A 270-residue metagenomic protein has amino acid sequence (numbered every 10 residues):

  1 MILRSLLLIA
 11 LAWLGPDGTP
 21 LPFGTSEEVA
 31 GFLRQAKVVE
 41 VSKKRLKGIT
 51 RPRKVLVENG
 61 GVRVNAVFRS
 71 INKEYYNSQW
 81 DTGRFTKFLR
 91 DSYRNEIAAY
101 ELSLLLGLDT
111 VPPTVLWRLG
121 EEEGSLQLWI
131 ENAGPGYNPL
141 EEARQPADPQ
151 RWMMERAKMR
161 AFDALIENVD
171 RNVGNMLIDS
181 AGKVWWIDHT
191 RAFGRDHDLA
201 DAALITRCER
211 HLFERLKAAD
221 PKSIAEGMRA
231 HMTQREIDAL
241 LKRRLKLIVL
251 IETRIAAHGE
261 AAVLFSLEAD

Functional and structural regions predicted by a protein language model:
M1-L8: Sec-dependent signal peptide recognition, specifically the positively charged N-region followed immediately by
A10-D270: Phosphate/dinucleotide-binding and metal-coordinating scaffold of catalytic cores in nucleotide-dependent enzymes
